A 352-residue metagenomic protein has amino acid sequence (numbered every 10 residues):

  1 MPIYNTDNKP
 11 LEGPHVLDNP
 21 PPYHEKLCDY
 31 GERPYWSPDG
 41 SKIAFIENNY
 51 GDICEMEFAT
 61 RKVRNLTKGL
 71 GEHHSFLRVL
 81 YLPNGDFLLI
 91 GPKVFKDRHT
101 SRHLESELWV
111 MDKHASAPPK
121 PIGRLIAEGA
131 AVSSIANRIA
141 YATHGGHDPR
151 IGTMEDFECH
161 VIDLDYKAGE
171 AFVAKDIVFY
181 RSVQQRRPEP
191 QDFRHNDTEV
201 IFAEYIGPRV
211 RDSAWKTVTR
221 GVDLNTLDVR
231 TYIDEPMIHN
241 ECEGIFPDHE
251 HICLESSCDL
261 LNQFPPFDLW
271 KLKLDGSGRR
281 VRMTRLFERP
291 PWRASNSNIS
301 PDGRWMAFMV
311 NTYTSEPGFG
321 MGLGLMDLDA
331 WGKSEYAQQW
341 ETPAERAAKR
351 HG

Functional and structural regions predicted by a protein language model:
P2-G352: Sequence signature of WD/YWTD-type beta-propeller architectures
